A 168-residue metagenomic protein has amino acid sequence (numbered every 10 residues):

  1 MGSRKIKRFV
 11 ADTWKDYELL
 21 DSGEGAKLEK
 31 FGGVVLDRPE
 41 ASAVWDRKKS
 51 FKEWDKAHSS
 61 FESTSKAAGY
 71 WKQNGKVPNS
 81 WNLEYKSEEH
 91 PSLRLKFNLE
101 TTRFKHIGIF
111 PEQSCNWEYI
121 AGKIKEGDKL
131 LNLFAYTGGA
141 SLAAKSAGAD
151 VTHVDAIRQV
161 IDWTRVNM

Functional and structural regions predicted by a protein language model:
M1-A11: N-terminal accessory targeting/assembly segments
I6-R8, G23, V154: Generic hydrophobic-segment detector
I6-R8, R38, G69, R165: A broad "ordered helical/assembly scaffold" signature
F9-A11, Y17, G148, W163: Non-transmembrane, interaction-prone segments in cytosolic or luminal domains
V10, K49-S50, K56, L130 (+2 more regions): Alpha-helix boundary/interfacial micro-motifs
T13-G32, L36-P111, E118: Non-catalytic substrate-recognition/targeting regions of SAM-dependent transferases
A121-M168: Conserved SAM/SAH cofactor-binding pocket of Class I
